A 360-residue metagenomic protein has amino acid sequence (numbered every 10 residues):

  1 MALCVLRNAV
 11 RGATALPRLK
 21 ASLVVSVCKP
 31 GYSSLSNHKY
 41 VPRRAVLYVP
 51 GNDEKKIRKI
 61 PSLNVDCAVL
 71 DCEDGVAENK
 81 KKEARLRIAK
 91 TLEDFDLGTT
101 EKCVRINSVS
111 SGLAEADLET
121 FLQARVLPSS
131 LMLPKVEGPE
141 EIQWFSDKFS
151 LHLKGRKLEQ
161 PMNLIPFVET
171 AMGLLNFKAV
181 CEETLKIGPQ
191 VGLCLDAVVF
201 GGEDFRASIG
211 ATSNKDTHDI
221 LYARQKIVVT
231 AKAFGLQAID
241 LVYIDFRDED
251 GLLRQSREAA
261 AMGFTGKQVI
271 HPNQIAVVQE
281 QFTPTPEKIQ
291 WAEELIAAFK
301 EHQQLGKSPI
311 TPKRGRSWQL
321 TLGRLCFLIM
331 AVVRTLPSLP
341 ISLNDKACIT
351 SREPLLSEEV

Functional and structural regions predicted by a protein language model:
A2-V360: Expand to "…catalyze enediolate/carbanion chemistry for C-C bond making/breaking, isomerization, decarboxylation
